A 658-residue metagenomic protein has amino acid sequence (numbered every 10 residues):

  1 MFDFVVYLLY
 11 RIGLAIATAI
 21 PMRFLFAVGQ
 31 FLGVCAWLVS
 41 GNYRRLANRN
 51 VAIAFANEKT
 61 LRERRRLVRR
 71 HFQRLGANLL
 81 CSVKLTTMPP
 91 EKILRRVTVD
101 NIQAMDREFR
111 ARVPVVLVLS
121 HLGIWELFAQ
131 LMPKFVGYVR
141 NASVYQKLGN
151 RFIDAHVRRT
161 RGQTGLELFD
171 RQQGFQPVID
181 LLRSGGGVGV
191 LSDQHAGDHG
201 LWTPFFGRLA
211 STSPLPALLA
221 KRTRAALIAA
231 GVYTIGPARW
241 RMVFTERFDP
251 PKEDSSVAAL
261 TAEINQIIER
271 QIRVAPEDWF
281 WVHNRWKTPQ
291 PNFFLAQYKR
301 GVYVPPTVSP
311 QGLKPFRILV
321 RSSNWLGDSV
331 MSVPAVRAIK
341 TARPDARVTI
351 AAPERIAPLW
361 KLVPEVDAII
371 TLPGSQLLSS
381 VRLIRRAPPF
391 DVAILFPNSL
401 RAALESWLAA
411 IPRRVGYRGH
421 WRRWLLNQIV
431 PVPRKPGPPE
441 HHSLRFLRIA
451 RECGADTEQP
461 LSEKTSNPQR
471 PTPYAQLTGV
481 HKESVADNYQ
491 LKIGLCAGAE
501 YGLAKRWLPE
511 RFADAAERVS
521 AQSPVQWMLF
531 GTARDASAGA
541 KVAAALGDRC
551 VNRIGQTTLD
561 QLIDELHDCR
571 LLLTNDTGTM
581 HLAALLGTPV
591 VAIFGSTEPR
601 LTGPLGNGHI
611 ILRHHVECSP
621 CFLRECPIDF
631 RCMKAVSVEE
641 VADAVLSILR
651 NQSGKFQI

Functional and structural regions predicted by a protein language model:
M1-L119, I124, A155-R159, G165 (+1 more regions): Membrane-anchoring hydrophobic helices of lipid-metabolizing enzymes
V39, R66-R69, K134-Y138, Q172-P310 (+2 more regions): Non-catalytic C-terminal accessory region of glycerolipid acyltransferases and related lyso-lipid remodeling enzymes
N42-R44, R62, F72, R110-V113 (+7 more regions): Catalytic machinery of carbohydrate-active enzymes, primarily nucleotide-sugar-dependent glycosyltransferases
A47, N101, I124, F128 (+6 more regions): Internal, well-ordered alpha-helical segments in soluble enzyme and binding-protein domains
R95-V99, N150, L168-R171, L209-A210 (+5 more regions): A conditional alpha-helix N-cap/helix-loop micro-motif detector
A111-Q172, H195-L201, A351, A357: Catalytic core of membrane glycerolipid acyltransferases/transacylases, capturing the structured, soluble-facing
L119-L122, D193-Q194, H283-R285, A497-G498 (+1 more regions): Short, well-ordered beta-to-alpha junction loops that form the rim of enzyme active sites and present histidine/acidic
F152-S192, P214, A497, L503 (+1 more regions): Aromatic-anchored, glycine/proline-accented short structural segments that stabilize local strand-turns or short
